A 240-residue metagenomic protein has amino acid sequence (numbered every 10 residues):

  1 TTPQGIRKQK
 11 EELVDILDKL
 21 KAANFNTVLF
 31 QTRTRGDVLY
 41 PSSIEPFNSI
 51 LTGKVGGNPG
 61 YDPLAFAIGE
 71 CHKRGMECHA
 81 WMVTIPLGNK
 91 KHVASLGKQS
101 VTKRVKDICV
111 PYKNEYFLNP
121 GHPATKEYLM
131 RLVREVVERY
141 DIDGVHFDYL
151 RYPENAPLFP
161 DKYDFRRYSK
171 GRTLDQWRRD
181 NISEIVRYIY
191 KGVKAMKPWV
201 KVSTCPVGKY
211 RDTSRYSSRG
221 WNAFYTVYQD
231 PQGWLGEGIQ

Functional and structural regions predicted by a protein language model:
T1-E11, I68-G69, H79-R139, T226-Q229 (+1 more regions): Active-site-adjacent "subsite" loops/lids of carbohydrate-active enzymes
T1-R7, E45-Y61, Y112-M130, K170-I182 (+1 more regions): The substrate-binding groove and active-site-proximal loops of carbohydrate-active enzymes, especially glycoside
Q4-A23, I50-R74, D180-K191: Aromatic- and glycine-enriched glycan-recognition loops and surfaces that form the carbohydrate-binding subsites
E11-V38, R139-G144, G233, E237-Q240: Catalytic domains of carbohydrate-active enzymes, especially glycoside hydrolases
A23-P59: Aromatic-lined carbohydrate-binding/catalytic grooves of carbohydrate-active enzymes
F25-R33, G60-V110, H146-Y149, V186-S203: Glycine-rich, aromatic-flanked loop segments that form ligand/cofactor-binding clefts across common enzyme folds
Y40-T52, P86-K113, L150-K170, R215-N222: Aromatic- and acidic-residue-enriched segments that line the glycan-binding/catalytic groove of carbohydrate-active
A124-R134, E138-Q240: Active-site neighborhood of glycoside hydrolase catalytic domains
